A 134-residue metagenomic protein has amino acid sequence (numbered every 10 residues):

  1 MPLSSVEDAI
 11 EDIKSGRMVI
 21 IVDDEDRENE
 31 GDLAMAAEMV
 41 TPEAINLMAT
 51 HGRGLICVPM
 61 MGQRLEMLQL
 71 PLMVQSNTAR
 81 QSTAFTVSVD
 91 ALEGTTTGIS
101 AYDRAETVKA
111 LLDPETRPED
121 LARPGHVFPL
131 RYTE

Functional and structural regions predicted by a protein language model:
M1-E134: Catalytic domains of riboflavin
